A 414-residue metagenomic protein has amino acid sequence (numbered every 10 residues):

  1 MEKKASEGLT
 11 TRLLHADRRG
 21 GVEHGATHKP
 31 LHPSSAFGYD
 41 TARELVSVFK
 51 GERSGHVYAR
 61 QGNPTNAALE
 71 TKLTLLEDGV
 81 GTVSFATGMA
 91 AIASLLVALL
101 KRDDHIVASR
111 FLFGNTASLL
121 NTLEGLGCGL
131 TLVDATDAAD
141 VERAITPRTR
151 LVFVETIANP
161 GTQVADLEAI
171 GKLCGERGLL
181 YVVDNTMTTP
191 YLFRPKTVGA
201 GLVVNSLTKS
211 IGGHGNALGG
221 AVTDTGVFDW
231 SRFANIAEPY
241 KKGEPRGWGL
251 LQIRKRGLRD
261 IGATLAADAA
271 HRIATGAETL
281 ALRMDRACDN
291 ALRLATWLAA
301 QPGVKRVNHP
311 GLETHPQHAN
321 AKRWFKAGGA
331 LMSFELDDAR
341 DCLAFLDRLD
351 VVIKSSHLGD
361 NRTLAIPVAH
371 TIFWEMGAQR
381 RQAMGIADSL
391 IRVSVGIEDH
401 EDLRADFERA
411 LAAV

Functional and structural regions predicted by a protein language model:
M1-R53: N-terminal glycine-rich, Lys/His-bearing helix-loop that initiates the first secondary-structure elements of many
E2-A5, L13-H15, R19-V22, T82-P302 (+1 more regions): Conserved PLP-enzyme active-site core in the AAT-like
R18-G20, P33-Y39, K209, G226-F228 (+7 more regions): Glycine-rich beta-alpha junction loops
A36, T41-A93, N115-T122: Conserved N-terminal alpha-helix of the aminotransferase class I/II PLP-enzyme fold
D78, R148, G303-R306, V351 (+1 more regions): Glycine-centered tight turns that cap/initiate beta-strands
L120-T122, P147-R150, R283, R340 (+2 more regions): PLP-dependent enzyme catalytic core of the Aspartate aminotransferase-like
I261-A263, D285-R286, A291-R362, M376-Q382: Conserved small-domain helix->loop->beta segment predominantly found in fold-type I
R272-L282, G329-D337, R392-G396: Short, well-ordered beta-strand elements within core beta-sheets of diverse protein domains
